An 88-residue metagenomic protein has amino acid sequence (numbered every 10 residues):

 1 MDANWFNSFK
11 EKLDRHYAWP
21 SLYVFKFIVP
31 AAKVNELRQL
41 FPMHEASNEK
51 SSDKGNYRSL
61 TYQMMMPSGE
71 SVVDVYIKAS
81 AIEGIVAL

Functional and structural regions predicted by a protein language model:
M1-S59, M65-L88: Long, contiguous binding/interaction regions
